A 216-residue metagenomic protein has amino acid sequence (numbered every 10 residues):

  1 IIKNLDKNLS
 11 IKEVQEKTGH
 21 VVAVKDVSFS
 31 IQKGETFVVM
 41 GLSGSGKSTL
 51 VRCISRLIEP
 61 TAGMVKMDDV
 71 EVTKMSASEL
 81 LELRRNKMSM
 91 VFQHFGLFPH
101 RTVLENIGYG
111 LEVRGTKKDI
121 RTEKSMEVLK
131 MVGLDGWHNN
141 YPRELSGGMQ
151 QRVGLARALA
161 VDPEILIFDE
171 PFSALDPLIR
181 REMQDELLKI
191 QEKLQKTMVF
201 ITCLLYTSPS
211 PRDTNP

Functional and structural regions predicted by a protein language model:
I1-E13, V70-E71, G108, E112-G115 (+2 more regions): Conserved ABC ATPase "signature" region
S10-V21, T73-S89, V113, K118-D119: ABC ATPase NBD coupling module
S55: Helix-to-loop junction immediately C-terminal to a conserved catalytic motif
G63-E71: Conserved ABC transporter NBD signature motif
R85, Y109, N140-R143, V161: Conserved signature/switch motifs of ABC ATPase nucleotide-binding domains
Y141-L145, M149-Q151: Conserved ABC ATPase signature
Y206-P211: Conserved small/polar residues in nucleotide/adenosyl-binding loops
